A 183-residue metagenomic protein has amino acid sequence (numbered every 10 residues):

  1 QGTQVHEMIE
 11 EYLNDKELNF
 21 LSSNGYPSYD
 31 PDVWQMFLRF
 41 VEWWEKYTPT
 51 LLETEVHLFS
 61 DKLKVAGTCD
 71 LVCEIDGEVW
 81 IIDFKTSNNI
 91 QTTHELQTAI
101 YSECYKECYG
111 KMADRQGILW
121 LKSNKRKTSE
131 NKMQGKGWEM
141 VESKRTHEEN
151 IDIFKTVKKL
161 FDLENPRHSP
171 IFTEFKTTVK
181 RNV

Functional and structural regions predicted by a protein language model:
Q1-A66: Metal-dependent nuclease catalytic cores that hydrolyze phosphodiester bonds in DNA/RNA, characterized by
P31-D32, V56-T177: Nucleic-acid nuclease catalytic cores
